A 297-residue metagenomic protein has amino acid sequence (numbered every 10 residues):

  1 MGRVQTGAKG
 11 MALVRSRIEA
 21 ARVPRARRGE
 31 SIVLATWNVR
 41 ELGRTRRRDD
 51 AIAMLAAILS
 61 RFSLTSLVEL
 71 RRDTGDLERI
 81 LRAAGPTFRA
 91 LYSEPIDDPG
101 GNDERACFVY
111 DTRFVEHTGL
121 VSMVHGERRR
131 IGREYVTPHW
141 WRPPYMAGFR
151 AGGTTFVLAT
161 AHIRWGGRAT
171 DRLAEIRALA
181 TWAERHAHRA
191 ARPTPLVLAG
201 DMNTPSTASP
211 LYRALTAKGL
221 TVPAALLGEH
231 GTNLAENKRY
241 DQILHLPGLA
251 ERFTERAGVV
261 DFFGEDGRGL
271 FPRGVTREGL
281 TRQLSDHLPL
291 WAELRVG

Functional and structural regions predicted by a protein language model:
M1-P24, T74, R185-T194, T204-G297: Metal-dependent phosphoester-hydrolase catalytic domains
T6, G10, E69-R71, G75-T154: Structured beta-strand-rich core segments of catalytic domains in phosphoester-bond hydrolases
R15-V23, D50, W140-M146: Alpha-helical scaffolding within the catalytic cores of extracellular/periplasmic polymer-degrading hydrolases
A26-E30, I58-S60, A83-A84, P99-D103 (+6 more regions): Extracellular/periplasmic catalytic domains that process cell-envelope and extracellular macromolecules
S31-R44, G119, T155-W165: Active-site-proximal beta-strand elements of phosphoester/diester hydrolases
I32-V39, I58-E78, V109, A147 (+4 more regions): Active-site beta-strand/loop signature of hydrolases that rely on acidic residues for catalysis
T36-D49, R129-V136, G167: Acidic/histidine-rich helix-loop elements that form or flank divalent-metal/phosphate-binding sites at the catalytic
I163-T181: Active-site-proximal segments of metal-dependent phosphoesterases and phosphodiesterases across multiple
